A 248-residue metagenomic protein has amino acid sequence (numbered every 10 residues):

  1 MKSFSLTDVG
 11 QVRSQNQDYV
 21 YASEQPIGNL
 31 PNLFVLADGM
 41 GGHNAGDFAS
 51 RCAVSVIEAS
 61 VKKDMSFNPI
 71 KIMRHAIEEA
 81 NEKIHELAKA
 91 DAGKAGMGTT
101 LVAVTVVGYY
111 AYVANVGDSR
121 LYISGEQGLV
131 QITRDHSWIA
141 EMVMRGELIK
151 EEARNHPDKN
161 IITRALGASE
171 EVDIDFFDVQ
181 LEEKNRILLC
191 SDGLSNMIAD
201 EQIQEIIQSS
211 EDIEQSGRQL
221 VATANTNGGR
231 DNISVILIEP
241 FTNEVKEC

Functional and structural regions predicted by a protein language model:
M1-C248: PP2C/PPM-type serine/threonine phosphatase catalytic domain
